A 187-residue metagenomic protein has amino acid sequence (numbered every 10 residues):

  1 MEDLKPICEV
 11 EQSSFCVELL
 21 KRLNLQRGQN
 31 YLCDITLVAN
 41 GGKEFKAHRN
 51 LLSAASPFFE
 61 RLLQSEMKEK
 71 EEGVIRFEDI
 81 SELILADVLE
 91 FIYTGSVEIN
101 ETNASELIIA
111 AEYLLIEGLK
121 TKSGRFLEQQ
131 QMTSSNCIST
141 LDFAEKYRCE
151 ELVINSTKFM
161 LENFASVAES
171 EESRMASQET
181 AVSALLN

Functional and structural regions predicted by a protein language model:
M1-N50, L83, D87-T102: N-terminal BTB/POZ boundary and linker segment
D3-K5, G41, L62-D79, T133-L141: Interdomain boundary/hinge elements
L19, F59, E71-G73, G95: Glycine-rich, flexible loop/turn motifs
R22-L25, E60-E66, K146: Intrinsically disordered, low-complexity boundary segments flanking structured domains
N30, D34-E71, D87-L89, K120-R125 (+1 more regions): Alpha-helical oligomerization interface recognition
R49, V74, E78-E82, Y113: Amphipathic, non-membrane alpha-helical segments in soluble helical-bundle scaffolds
S56, E82, A104: ATP/adenylate-binding site constellation spanning eukaryotic-like Ser/Thr protein kinases, ABC-transporter
D87-N187: Post-BTB helical module
